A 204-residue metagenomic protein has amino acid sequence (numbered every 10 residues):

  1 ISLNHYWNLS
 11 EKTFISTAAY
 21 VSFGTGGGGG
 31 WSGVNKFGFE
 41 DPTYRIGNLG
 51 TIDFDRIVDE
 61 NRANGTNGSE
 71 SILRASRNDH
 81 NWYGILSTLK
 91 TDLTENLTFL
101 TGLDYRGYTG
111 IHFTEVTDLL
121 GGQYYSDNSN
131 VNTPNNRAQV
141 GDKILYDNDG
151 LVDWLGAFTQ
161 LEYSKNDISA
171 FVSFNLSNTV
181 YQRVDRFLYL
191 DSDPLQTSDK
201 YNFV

Functional and structural regions predicted by a protein language model:
I1-T109, T114: Outer-membrane beta-barrel domain signature, strongest for Gram-negative TonB-dependent receptors and also present
L100-V204: Signature of Gram-negative outer-membrane beta-barrel scaffolds
